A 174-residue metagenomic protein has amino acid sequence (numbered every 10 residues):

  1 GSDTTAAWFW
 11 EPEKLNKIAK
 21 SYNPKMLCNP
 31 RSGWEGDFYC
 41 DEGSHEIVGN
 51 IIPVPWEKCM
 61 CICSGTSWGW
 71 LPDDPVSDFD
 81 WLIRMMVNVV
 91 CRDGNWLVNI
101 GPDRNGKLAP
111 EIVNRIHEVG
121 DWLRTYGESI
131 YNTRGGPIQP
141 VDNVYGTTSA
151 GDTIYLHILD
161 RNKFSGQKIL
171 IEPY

Functional and structural regions predicted by a protein language model:
G1-Y174: Mature catalytic domains of secreted/periplasmic carbohydrate-active enzymes
